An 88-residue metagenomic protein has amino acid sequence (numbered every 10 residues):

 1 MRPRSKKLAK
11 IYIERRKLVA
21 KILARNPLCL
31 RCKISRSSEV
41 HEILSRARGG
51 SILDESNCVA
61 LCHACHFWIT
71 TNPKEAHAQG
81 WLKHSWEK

Functional and structural regions predicted by a protein language model:
M1-S37, T71-K88: A boundary/linker detector
L8, A47-G49: Short glycine-enriched, charge-decorated loop/helix-capping segments at active-site entrances that position
C29-L30, G49-W68: Short beta-strand-alpha-helix junction that forms the catalytic/metal-binding core of metal-dependent nuclease domains
S37-S38, C62: A composition/secondary-structure signal for short, hydrophobic, low-basic-content segments with alpha-helix propensity
E39-I43: Histidine-centered catalytic micro-motifs used for acid/base chemistry in nuclease and nucleotide-processing active
L44-S45, E75: Short, flexible coil/turn micro-motifs enriched in small/turn-prone residues
S45-R46, T70: Alpha-helical and His/Cys-centered functional microenvironments
